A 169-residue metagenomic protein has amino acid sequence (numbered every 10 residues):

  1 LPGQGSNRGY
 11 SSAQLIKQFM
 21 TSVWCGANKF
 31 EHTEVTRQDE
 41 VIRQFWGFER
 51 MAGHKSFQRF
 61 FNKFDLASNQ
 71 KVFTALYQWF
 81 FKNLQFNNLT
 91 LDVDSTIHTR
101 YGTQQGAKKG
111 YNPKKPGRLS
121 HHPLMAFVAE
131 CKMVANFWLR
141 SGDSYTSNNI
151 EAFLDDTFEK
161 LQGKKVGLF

Functional and structural regions predicted by a protein language model:
L1-K17, N148: Basic, short loop/linker segments at the boundary and entry of helix-turn-helix/winged-helix-like folds
Q14-G26: Short, hydrophobic/amphipathic alpha-helical patches that form generic packing surfaces within helical domains
Q18-F19, T33, G53, F57 (+3 more regions): Short, conserved catalytic/metal-binding motifs centered on acidic residues
F30-F45: DNA-recognition alpha helix
R37, R50-M51: Terminal amphipathic helices with adjacent charged low-complexity linkers/tails
F45-W46, Y101-A107, A135-L139: Short acidic, glycine/serine/threonine-rich loops at helix termini
S56-M125: Active-site-proximal, Lys/Arg-enriched surface segment that forms a nucleic-acid-binding/basic interface patch
P113-K165: Electropositive, glycine- and tryptophan-enriched low-complexity nucleic-acid-binding patches
